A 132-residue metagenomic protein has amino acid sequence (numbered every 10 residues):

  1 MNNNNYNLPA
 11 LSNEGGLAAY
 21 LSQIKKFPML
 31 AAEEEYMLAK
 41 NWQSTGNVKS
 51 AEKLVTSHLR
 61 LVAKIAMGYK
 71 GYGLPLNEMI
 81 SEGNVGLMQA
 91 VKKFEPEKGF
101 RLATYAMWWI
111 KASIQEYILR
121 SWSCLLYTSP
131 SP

Functional and structural regions predicted by a protein language model:
N2-S129: Alpha-helical promoter-recognition and RNA polymerase-docking modules of transcription initiation factors, dominated by
